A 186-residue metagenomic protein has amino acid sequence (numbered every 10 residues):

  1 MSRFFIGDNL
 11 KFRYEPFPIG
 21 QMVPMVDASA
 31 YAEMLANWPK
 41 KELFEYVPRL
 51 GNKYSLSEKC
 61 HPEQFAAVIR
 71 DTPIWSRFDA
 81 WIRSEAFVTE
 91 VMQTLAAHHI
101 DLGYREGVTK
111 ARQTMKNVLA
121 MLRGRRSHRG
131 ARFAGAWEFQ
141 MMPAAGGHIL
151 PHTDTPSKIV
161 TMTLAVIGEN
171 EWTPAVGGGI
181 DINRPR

Functional and structural regions predicted by a protein language model:
M1-G7: N- or domain-start disorder-to-order transition segments that initiate the globular core
I6, F12, Q140-M142: Generic hydrophobic alpha-helical membrane-segment signal
N9-T109: Non-heme Fe(II)/2-oxoglutarate
A80, V88-R186: Catalytic core of non-heme Fe(II) oxygenases with the double-stranded beta-helix
